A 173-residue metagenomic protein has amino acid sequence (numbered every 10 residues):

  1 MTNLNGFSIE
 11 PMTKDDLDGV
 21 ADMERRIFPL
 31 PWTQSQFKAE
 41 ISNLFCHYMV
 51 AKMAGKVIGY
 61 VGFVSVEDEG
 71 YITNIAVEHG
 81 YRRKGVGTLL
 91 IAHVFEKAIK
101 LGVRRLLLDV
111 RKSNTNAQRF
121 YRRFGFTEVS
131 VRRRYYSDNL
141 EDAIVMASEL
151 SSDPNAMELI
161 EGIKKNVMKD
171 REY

Functional and structural regions predicted by a protein language model:
T2, P11-R82, I91-K97, L101 (+1 more regions): Acetyl-CoA-dependent GNAT
F7-S8: Extreme N-terminal starter segment of soluble prokaryotic enzymes
D16, D68, D109, N114 (+1 more regions): Acidic active-site catalytic centers that drive phospho-/nucleotidyl reactions and related ester hydrolyses
P31, K84, D138-L140: Non-catalytic, surface-exposed connector residues within folded enzymatic/regulatory domains
E40-I41, N114-T115, S137-D138: Short secondary-structure capping/turn micro-motifs that flank functional sites
N74, E78-A92, I99-L101, R105 (+3 more regions): Conserved glycine-rich acetyl-CoA-binding loop
D109, R122, T127-A143: Conserved catalytic-core motifs of GNAT/GCN5-like acyltransferases
M146: Divalent-cation-assisted or electrostatically stabilized phosphate/pyrophosphate-binding catalytic cores
